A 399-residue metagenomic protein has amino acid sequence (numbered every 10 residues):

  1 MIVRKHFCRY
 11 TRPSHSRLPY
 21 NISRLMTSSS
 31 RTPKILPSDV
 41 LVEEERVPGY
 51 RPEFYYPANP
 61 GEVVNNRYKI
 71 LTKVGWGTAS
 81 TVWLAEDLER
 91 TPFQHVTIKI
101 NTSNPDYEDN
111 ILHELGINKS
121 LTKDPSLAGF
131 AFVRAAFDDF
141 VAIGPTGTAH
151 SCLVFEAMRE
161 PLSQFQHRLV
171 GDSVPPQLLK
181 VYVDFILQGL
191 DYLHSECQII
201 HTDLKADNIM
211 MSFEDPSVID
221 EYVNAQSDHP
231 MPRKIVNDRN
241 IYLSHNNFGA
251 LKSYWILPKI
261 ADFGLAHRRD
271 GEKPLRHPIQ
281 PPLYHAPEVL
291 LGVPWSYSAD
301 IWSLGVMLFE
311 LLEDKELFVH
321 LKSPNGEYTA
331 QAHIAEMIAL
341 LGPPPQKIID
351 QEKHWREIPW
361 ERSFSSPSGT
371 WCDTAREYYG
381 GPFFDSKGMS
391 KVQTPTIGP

Functional and structural regions predicted by a protein language model:
P60, T81-T102: Glycine-rich ATP phosphate-binding loop
I70-T78, V82: Protein kinase glycine-rich loop
A131-P176: Conserved structural core of kinase catalytic domains
P145, G264-G271, L341-P399: C-terminal lobe substrate-recognition/regulatory segment of protein kinase catalytic domains
R159-W255: Conserved alphaE helix
P274-G292: Conserved activation segment of eukaryotic-like protein kinases, specifically the C-terminal portion of the activation
D300: Conserved catalytic-loop aspartate of Hanks-type protein kinases
L304-D314: Short, conserved alpha-helix in the C-lobe of eukaryotic-like protein kinase catalytic domains
